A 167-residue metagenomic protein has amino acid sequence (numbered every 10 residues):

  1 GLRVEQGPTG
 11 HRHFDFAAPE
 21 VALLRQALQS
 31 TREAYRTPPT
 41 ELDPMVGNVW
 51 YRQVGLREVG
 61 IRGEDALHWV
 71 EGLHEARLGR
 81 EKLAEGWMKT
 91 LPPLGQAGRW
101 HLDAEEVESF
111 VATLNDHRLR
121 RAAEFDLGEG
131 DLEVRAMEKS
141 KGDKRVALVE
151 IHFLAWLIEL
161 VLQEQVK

Functional and structural regions predicted by a protein language model:
G1-R32, R36: Short, extreme N-terminal leader segments that mark the start of a protein/domain
P8-H11, D15-A18, G63-E75, G98-E108 (+1 more regions): Short, solvent-exposed segments of well-ordered alpha helices
R32, M88, R118-A122, I158 (+1 more regions): A structural signal for well-ordered alpha-helices, especially hydrophobic packing surfaces of coiled-coils
E33-L42, R118-D131: Extended intrinsically disordered, low-complexity coil regions enriched in Ser, Thr, Gly, Ala and often Pro
A34-R62, H68-L78, K82, G86 (+1 more regions): Basic, glycine/lysine-rich polyanion-binding surfaces/domains
L83-L102, L132-K141: Short, charged/polar, low-complexity loop and linker segments that flank or interrupt alpha-helical bundles
W100-L127: Hydrophobic/aromatic-rich, well-ordered segments within soluble, folded domains that form packed cores
D143-K167: Helix-rich interaction surfaces within compact, conserved domain-sized segments that mediate assembly or partner
